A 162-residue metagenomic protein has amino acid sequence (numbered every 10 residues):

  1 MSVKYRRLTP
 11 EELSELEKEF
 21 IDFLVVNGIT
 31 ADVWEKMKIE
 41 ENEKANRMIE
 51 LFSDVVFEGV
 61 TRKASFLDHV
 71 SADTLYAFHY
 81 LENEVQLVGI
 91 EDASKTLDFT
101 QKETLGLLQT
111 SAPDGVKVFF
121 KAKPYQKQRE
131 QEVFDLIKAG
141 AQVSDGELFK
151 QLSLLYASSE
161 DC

Functional and structural regions predicted by a protein language model:
S2-H69: N-terminal interaction modules that seed assembly of large macromolecular complexes
E12, K44, M48, F52 (+4 more regions): Non-membrane alpha-helical secondary structure
V33-M37, D68-A72, F120-A122, L148-S153: Short coil/turn segments at secondary-structure boundaries
V33-W34, F52, V56, T104-L108 (+4 more regions): Generic structural signal of hydrophobic/aromatic residues within well-ordered alpha-helices of folded domains
A45-E103: Long, charge-patterned amphipathic interaction tracts in eukaryotic proteins
S65-H79, L105-G115, L155-D161: Hydrophobic transmembrane alpha-helix bundles
K95-V118, K127-R129: Eukaryotic interaction-scaffold segments
P113-C162: Glycine-rich, aromatic-bearing surface loops/beta-hairpins
